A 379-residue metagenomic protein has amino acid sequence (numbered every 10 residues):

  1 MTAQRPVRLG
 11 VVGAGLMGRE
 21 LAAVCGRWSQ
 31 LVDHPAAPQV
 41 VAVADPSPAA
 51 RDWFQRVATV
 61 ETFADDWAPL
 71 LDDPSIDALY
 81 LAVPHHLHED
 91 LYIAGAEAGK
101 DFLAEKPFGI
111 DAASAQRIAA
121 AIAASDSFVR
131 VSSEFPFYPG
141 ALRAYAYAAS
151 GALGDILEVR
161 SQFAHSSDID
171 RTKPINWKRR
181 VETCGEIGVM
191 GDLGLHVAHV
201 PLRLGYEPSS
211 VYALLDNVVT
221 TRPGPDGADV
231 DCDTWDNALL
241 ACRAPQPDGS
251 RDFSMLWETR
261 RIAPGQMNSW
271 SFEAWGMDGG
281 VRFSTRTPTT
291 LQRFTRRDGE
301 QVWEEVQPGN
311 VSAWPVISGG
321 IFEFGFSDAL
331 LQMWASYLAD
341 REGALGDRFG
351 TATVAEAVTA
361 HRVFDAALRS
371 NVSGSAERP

Functional and structural regions predicted by a protein language model:
M1-A3, A78-Y80, S284, Q332-P379: C-terminal helix-rich "cap/oligomerization" subdomain common to oxidoreductases
M1-A58: N-terminal Rossmann-like dinucleotide-binding module
R27-A36, G151, P245-S250, G343-G346: Alpha-helix termini
F54-V60, I118-I122: Short, conserved SAM-binding/catalytic segment of Class I S-adenosyl-L-methionine-dependent methyltransferases
E61-D66: Conserved SAM-binding strand-loop segment of SAM-dependent methyltransferases
A78, P84-H85, E89-P136, G151: Beta-strand-loop-alpha-helix segment that lines the small-molecule cofactor/substrate pocket of alpha/beta enzymes
S127-F128, F135-D233, G374: Predominantly a Rossmann-like dinucleotide-binding segment in NAD(P)-dependent oxidoreductases
A198-Q292, L331-L345, D365-A367, P379: Contiguous beta-strand/loop segments that form the cofactor/metal-binding neighborhood of enzyme cores
